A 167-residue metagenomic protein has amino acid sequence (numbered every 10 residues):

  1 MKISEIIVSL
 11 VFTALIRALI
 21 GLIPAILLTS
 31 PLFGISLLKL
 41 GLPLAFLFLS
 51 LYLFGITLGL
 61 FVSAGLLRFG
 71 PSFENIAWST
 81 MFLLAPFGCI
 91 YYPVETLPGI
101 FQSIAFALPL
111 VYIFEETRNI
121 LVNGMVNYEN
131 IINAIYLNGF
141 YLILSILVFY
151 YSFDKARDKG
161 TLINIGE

Functional and structural regions predicted by a protein language model:
M1-S4, N123: Juxtamembrane helix-boundary/capping and inter-helix hinge elements in multi-pass membrane proteins
I3, I7-N75, Y128-I135: Alpha-helical transmembrane segments and their short interhelical loops
P24, T57-V62, L83, I113 (+1 more regions): Hydrophobic/aromatic residues in alpha-helical transmembrane segments
S30-K39, A64-F73, V94-E95, I120 (+2 more regions): Membrane-interface elements of multi-pass transporters and channels
S50-L53, T57, C89, F140 (+2 more regions): Hydrophobic alpha-helical membrane-associated segments
L66-A107, V111, I120: Transmembrane helix segments
T117: Hydrophobic "lid"/C-terminal helical patch of Rossmann-like NAD(P)-dependent dehydrogenase/epimerase domains
L137-E167: Junction motif at the cytosolic side of a transmembrane helix
